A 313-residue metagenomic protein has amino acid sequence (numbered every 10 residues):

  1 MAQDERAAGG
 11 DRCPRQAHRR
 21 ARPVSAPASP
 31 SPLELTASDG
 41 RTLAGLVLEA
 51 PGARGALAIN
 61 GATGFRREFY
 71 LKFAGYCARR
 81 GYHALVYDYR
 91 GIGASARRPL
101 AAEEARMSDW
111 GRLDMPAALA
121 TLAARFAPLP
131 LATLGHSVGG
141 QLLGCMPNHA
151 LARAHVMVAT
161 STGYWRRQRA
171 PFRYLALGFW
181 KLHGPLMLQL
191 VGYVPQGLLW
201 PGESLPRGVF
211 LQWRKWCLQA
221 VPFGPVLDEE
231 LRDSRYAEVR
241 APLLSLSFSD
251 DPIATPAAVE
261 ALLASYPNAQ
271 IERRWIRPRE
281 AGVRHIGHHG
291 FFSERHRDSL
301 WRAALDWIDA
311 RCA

Functional and structural regions predicted by a protein language model:
V24-L48: N-terminal cap/lid segment of alpha/beta-hydrolase-fold proteins
R54, A62-F65: Active-site glycine-rich loops that stabilize anionic/oxyanionic intermediates across multiple enzyme folds
R67-F69, A74-P99: Conserved alpha/beta-hydrolase
E104-A124: Alpha/beta-hydrolase active-site loop
L134-V221: Alpha/beta-hydrolase-fold enzymes
V239, S245-S247: Short beta-strand/loop motif that positions the catalytic acidic residue of the alpha/beta-hydrolase fold
T255-S265: Short alpha-helix in the alpha/beta-hydrolase fold that links the catalytic acid
I276-A313: Catalytic active-site module of serine/aspartate enzymes centered on a nucleophile-bearing elbow/loop
